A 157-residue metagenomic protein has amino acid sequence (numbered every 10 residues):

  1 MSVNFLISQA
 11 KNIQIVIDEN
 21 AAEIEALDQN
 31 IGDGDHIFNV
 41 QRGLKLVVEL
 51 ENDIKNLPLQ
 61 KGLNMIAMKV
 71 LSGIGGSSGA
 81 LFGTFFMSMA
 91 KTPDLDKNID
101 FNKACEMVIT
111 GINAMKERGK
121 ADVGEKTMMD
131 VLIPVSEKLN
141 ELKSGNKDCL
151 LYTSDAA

Functional and structural regions predicted by a protein language model:
M1-E51: Generic N-terminal targeting/processing segments that precede catalytic cores or assembly contacts
E23-Q29, K55-Q60, G119-T127, S144-L151: Flexible, glycine/charged-enriched surface loops at secondary-structure junctions
L27-G32, D53-N56, A67-S77, E117-D122: A short glycine/serine-rich beta->alpha loop
I31-V40, I74-F86: Conserved phosphate/anionic-ligand binding catalytic regions in large, soluble enzymes, centered on
R42-E49, M87-L95, P134-N140: Short glycine/serine- and small hydrophobic-enriched flexible loop segments
E51-G62, K91-M107: Phosphate-handling active-site elements
F101-N140: A structural-propensity feature for long, helix-poor, extended segments
Y152-A157: Conserved small/polar residues in nucleotide/adenosyl-binding loops
